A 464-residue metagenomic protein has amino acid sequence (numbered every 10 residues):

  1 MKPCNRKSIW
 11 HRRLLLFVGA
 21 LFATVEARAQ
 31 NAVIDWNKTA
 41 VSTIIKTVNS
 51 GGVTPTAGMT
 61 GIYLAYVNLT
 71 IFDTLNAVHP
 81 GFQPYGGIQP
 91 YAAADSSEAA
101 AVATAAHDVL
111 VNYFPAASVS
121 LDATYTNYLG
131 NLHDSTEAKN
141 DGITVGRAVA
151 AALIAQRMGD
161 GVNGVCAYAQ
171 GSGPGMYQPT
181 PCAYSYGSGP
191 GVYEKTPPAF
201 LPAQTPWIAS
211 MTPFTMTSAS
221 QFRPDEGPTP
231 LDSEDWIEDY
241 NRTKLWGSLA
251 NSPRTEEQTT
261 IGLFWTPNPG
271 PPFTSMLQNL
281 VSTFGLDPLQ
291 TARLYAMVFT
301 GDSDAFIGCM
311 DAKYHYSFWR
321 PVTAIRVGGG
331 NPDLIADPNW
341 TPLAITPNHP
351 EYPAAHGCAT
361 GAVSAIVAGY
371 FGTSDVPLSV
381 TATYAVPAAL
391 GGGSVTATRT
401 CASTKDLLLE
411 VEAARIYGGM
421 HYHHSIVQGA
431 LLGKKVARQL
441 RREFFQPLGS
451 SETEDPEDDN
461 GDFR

Functional and structural regions predicted by a protein language model:
M1-H11: N-terminal secretory signal peptides that target proteins for export/translocation
P3-N5, A20, P456: Compositionally biased, low-complexity segments enriched in small residues
S8, L14-L16, A359: Intrinsic structural disorder/low-complexity segments
R12-R13, I307: A composition-driven signal for long, intrinsically disordered, charge-rich low-complexity tracts
R13-T24: Bacterial N-terminal signal peptides
V25-A29: Sec/Tat signal peptide C-region and signal peptidase I cleavage site
Q30-F463: Acidic/polar surface patches and capping/hinge elements
